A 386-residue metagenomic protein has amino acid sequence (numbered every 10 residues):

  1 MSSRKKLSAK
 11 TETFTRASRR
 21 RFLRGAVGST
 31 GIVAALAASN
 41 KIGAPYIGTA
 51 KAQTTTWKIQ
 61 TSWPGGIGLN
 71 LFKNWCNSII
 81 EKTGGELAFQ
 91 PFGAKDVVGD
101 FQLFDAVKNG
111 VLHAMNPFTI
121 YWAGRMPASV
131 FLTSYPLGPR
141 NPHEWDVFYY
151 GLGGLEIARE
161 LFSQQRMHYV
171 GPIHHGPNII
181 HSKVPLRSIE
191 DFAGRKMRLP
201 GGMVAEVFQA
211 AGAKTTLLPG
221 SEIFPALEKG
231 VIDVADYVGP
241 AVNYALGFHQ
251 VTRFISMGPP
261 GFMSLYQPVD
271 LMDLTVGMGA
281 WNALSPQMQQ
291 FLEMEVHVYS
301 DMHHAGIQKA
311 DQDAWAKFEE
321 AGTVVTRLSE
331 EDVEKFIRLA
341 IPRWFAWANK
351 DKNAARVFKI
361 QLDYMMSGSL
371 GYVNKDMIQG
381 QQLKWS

Functional and structural regions predicted by a protein language model:
M1-K10: N-terminal secretory signal peptides that target proteins for export/translocation
E12-W145, G153-S386: N-terminal secretory/targeting leader peptides
Y150: Catalytic cores of large soluble enzymes that bind and process phosphate-bearing ligands
